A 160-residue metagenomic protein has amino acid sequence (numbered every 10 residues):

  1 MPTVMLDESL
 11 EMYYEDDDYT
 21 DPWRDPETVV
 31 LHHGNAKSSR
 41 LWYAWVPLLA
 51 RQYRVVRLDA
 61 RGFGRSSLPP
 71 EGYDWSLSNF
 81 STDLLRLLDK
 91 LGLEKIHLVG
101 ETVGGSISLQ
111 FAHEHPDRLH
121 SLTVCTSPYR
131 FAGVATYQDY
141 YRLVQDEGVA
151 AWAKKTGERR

Functional and structural regions predicted by a protein language model:
M1-E11: N-terminal cap/lid segment of alpha/beta-hydrolase-fold proteins
L10-P69, Y73: Conserved HGGG/HGGXW glycine-rich cap/lid loop of the alpha/beta-hydrolase fold
H33-N35, I96, G100-T102: Conserved alpha/beta-hydrolase "nucleophile elbow" surrounding the catalytic nucleophile
V56-L58, E101, C125: The conserved SAM/SAH-binding core of class I Rossmann-like methyltransferase domains, concentrating on the hydrophobic
D59, H97, H120-T123: Residue in the alpha/beta-hydrolase core beta-strand immediately N-terminal to the catalytic nucleophile
S78-I96: Conserved acidic catalytic loop of the alpha/beta-hydrolase fold
S106-E114, L119-V149: Flexible "cap/lid" loop of the alpha/beta hydrolase fold
